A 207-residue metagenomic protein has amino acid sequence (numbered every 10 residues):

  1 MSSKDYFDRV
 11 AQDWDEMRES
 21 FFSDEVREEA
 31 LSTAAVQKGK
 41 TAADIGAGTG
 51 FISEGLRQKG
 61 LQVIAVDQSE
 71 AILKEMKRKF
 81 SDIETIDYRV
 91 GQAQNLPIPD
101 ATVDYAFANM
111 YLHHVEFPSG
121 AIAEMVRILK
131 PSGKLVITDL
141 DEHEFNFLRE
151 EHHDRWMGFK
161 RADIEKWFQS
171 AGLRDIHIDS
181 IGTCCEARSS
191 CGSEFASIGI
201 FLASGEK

Functional and structural regions predicted by a protein language model:
M1-Q37, F51-I52, I72-E75, K79 (+1 more regions): Conserved class I S-adenosyl-L-methionine
A43-N95: Class I SAM-dependent methyltransferase SAM/SAH-binding core
F107: A conserved beta-strand element that flanks and buttresses the S-adenosyl-L-methionine
M110-Y111: Short catalytic micro-motifs in class I SAM-dependent methyltransferases
S119-P131: A short glycine-rich, Lys/Arg-flanked "PGG" loop and its adjoining helix->strand segment in the class I
K134-D163: Conserved class I S-adenosyl-L-methionine
L173-C184: Conserved S-adenosyl-L-methionine
E186-K207: Core SAM-dependent methyltransferase catalytic element
